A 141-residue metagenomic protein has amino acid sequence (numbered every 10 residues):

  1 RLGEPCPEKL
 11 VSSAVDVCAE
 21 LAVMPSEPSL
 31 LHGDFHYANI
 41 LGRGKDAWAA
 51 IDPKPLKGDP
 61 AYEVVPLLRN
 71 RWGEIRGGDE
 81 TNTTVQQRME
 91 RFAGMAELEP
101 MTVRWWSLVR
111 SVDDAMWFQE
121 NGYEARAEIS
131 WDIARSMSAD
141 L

Functional and structural regions predicted by a protein language model:
R1-E4, V109-A125: A glycine-centered beta->alpha junction motif in the catalytic cores of kinase/phosphotransferase enzymes
R1-G33, R43-G44, G94: An alpha-helical support segment within catalytic cores of ATP-dependent transferases
D16, Q87-R91, D113: Positions in alpha-helical segments
A22, A115-Q119, A134-L141: C-terminal alpha-helix/helix-terminus motif
L31, S107-L108: Short, conserved alpha-helical segments within structured domains
G33-F35, P53, V64, A115: Generic detector of well-ordered alpha-helical packing
A38-I40: Hydrophobic residue at the +6 position relative to the catalytic HRD Asp in the kinase catalytic loop
R43-E90, G94-M101, W105, E124-I133 (+1 more regions): Active-site Asp-x-Gly
